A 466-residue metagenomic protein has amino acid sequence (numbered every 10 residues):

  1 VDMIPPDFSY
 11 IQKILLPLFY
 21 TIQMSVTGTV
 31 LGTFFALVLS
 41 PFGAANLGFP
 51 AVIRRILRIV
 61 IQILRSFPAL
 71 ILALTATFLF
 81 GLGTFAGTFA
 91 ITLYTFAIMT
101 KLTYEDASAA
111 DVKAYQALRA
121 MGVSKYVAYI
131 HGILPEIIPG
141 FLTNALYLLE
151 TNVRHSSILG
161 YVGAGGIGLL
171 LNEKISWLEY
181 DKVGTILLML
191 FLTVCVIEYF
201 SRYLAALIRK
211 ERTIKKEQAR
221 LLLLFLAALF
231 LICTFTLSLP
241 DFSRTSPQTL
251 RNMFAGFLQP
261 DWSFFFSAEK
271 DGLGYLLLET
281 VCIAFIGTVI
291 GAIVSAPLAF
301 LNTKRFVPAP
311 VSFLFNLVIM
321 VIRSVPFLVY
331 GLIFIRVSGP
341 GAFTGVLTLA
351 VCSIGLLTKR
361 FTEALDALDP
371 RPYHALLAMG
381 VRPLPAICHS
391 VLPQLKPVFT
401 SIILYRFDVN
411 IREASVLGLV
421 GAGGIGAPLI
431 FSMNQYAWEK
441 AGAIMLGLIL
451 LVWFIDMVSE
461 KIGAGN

Functional and structural regions predicted by a protein language model:
V1-V26, V30, F34, N46 (+3 more regions): N-terminal, non-cleaved signal-anchor transmembrane helix
L15-Q23, L57-L64, E150, N172 (+4 more regions): Alpha-helical membrane-interface segments at transmembrane helix boundaries
S25, T29-P41, A45, L70 (+15 more regions): Hydrophobic positions within alpha-helical transmembrane segments of bacterial inner-membrane proteins
V38-A73, L102, P297-G331: Cytoplasmic-entry segments and transmembrane alpha-helices of multi-pass inner-membrane transporters
I61-T95, I319-A350: Generic hydrophobic transmembrane alpha-helix motif, especially the helices
F78, N152-L190, R336, R412-L448 (+1 more regions): Glycine-rich helix-loop "coupling/hinge" segments at transmembrane-helix boundaries in multipass transporters
L82-L148, H155, Y199, P340-V391 (+2 more regions): Membrane-cytosol interface at the C-terminal ends of specific transmembrane alpha-helices in multi-pass membrane
T143, D181-L237, G442-N466: C-terminal transmembrane helix and the adjacent membrane-cytosol boundary/short C-terminal tail of inner/organellar
